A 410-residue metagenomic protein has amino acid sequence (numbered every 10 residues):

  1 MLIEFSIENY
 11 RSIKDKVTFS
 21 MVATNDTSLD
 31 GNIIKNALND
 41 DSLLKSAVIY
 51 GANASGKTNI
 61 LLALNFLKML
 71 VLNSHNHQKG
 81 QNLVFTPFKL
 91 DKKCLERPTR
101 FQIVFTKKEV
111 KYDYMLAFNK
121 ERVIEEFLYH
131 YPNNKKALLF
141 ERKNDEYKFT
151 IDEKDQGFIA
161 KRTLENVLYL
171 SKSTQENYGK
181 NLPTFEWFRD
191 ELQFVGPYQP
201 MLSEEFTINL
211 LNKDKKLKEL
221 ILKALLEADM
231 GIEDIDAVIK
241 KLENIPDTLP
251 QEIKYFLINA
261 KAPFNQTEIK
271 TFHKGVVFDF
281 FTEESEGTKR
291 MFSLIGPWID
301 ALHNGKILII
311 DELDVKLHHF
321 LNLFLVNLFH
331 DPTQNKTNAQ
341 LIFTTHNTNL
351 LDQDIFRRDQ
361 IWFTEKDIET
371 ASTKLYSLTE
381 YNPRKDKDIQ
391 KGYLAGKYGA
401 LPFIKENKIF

Functional and structural regions predicted by a protein language model:
M1-L38, S42-L72, K270-F403: Switch/communication elements of ASCE P-loop NTPase nucleotide-binding domains
F5, F101-I103, V123-H130, T267-K274 (+1 more regions): Short polybasic amphipathic segments
E8, S203-E283, E406-I409: Extended helical coiled-coil dimerization/tether regions that scaffold and oligomerize large DNA-maintenance assemblies
I13-D15, K108-Y112, R122, N134-K136 (+1 more regions): Short acidic/polar mixed-charge low-complexity motifs
T18, Q102, D113-A117, L139 (+1 more regions): Short, surface-exposed charged micro-motifs
I34-S42, A47-V48, A52, L61-Y114 (+1 more regions): Conserved P-loop NTP-binding catalytic core
I60-P98, V167-L225, N327, D331-L341 (+1 more regions): An exposure/low-complexity boundary signal
D113-P246: Electropositive, glycine-dotted interaction segments that contact anionic polymers or phosphate-rich ligands
